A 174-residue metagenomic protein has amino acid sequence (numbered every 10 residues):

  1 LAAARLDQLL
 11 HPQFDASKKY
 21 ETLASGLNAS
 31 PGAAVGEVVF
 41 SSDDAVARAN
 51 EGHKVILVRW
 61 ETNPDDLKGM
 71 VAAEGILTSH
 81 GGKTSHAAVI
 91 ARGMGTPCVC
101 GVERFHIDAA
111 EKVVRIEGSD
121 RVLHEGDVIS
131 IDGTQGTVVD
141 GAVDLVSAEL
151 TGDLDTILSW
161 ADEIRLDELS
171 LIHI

Functional and structural regions predicted by a protein language model:
A3-Q13, Y20-D44, A49-K54, R59-L171: Acidic, glycine-rich flexible loop/linker segments
